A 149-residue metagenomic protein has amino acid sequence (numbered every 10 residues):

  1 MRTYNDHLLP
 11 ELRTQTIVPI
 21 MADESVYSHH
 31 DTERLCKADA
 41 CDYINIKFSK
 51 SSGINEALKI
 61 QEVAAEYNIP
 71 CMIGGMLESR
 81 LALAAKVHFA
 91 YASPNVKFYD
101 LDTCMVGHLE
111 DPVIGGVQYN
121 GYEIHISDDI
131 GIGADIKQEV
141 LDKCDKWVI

Functional and structural regions predicted by a protein language model:
T3-M21, V26-E123: Shared catalytic-loop signature of beta/alpha-barrel
L109-I149: C-terminal extensions of enzymes
